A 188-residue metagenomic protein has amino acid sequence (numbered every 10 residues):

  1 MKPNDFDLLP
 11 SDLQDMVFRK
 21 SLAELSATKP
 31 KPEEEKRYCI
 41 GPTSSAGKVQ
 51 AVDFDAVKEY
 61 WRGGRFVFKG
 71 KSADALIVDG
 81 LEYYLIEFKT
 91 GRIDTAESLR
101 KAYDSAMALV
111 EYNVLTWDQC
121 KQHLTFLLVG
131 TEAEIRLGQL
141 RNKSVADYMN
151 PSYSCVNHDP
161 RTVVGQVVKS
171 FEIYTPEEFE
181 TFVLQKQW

Functional and structural regions predicted by a protein language model:
M1-V67: Acidic-basic catalytic patches of nuclease active cores, encompassing PD-(D/E)XK and other metal-cofactor nuclease
P3-D7, V114-W188: Domain-level recognition of nuclease-like catalytic cores that cleave nucleotide substrates
F66-V67, L76-D79, T116-Q119: Short, charge-rich binding segments
V67-F68, E97: Generic, well-ordered alpha-helical segments
K71: Beta-rich catalytic cores
A75-I77, L81-G91: Conserved catalytic cores of phosphodiester-cleaving nucleases, focusing on short active-site segments
Y83-Y84, R92, L109-T116: Amphipathic alpha-helical interaction segments
G91-L109: Mg2+/Mn2+-dependent nuclease catalytic core
